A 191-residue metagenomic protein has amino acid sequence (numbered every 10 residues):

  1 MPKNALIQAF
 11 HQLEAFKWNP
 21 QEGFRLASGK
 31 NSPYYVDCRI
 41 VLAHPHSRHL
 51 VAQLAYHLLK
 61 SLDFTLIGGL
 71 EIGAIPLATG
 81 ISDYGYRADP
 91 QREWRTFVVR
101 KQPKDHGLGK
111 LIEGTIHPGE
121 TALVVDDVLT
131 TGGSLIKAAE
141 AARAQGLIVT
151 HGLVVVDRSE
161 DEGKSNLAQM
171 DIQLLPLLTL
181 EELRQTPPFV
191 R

Functional and structural regions predicted by a protein language model:
M1-L62: Active-site-facing substrate-recognition patch
P2-Q12, E140-R191: PRPP-dependent phosphoribosyltransferase catalytic core
K60-T65, H117-G119: Short helix-loop-beta connector
S61-L62, L77-W94, S165-L180: Short acidic, glycine/proline-enriched helix-loop-strand junctions
D63-G73, L153-V154: Short glycine-rich phosphate-binding loop at a beta-alpha junction
L77-L123, G133-I136, P188-V190: Short, glycine/charge-rich flexible loops or terminal/linker lids adjacent to PRPP-binding catalytic cores
